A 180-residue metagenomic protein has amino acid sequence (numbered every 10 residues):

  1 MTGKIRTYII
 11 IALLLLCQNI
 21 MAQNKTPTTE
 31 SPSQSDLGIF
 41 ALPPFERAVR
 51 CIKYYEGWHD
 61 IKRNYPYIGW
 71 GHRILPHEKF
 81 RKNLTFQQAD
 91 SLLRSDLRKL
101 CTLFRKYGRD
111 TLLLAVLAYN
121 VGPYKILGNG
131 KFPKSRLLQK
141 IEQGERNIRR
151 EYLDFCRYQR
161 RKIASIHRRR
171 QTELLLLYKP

Functional and structural regions predicted by a protein language model:
M1-I9: Bacterial N-terminal signal peptides that target proteins for export
T2-G3, I20-H59, H72-H77, L84-L103 (+1 more regions): Long, amphipathic alpha-helical surface segments
A12-M21: Hydrophobic h-region of N-terminal signal peptides that target proteins for export in Gram-negative bacteria
A48, N64, D110: Residues that flank catalytic or metal-binding motifs in active/ligand-binding sites
N64-I68, H72: Early exported N-terminus immediately downstream of N-terminal targeting peptides
F104-D110: Structural motif
T111-K125: Short N-proximal segments of mature Sec-exported proteins
